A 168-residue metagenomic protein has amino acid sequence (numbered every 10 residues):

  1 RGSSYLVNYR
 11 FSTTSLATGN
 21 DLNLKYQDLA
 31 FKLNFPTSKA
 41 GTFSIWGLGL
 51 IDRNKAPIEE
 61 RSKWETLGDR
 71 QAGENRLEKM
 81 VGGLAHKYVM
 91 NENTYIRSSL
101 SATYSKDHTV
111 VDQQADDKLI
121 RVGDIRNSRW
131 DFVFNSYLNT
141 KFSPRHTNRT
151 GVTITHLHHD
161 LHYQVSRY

Functional and structural regions predicted by a protein language model:
R1-P36, S44-L48: Predominantly transmembrane beta-strands of Gram-negative outer membrane beta-barrel pores used for transport
A17-N20, Y26, L48-L67, N75: Outer-membrane beta-barrel translocator/channel fold
N23-K25, E59-D69, Q113-R121, V165-Y168: Flexible, surface-exposed loop regions and adjacent strand-edge segments of Gram-negative outer-membrane beta-barrel
N34-D52, N75-Y168: Face-selective signature of the C-terminal outer-membrane beta-barrel domain
A72: Charged DNA-binding/catalytic regions of mobile-element recombinases
